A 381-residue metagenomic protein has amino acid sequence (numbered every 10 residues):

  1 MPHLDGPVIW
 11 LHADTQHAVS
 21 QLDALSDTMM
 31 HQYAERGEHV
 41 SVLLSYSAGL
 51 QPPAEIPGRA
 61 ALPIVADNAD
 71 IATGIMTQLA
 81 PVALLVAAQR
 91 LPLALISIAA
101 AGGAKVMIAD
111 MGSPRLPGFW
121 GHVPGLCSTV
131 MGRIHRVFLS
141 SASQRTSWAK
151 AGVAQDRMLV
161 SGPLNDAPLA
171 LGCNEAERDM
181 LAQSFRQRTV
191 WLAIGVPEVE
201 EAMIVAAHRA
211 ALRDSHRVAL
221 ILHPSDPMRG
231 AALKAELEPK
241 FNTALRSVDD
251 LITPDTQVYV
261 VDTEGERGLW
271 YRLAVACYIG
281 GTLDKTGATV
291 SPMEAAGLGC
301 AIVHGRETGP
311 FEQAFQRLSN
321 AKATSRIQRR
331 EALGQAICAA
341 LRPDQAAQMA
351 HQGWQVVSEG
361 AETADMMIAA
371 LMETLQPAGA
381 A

Functional and structural regions predicted by a protein language model:
M1-H3: Positively charged, low-complexity intrinsically disordered leader regions
D5-P168, P197-E198, D226: Active-site and donor-binding regions of nucleotide-sugar-utilizing enzymes
A18-Y33, L171-D249: Conserved catalytic-core segment of nucleotide-activated headgroup transferases in glycan assembly
E55-A61, L233-D262: Nucleotide-activated donor-binding/catalytic signature segment of Leloir-type glycosyltransferases, i.e., the conserved
L79-A83, P254-T286: Acidic donor-binding loop of glycosyltransferase active sites
L95, E200, E266, V290-S291 (+1 more regions): Conserved sugar-transfer catalytic core signal across GT-A, GT-B, and GT-C glycosyltransferases
I134, R272-A347, H351-Q355: Catalytic binding pocket for nucleotide-activated donors in carbohydrate/polymer assembly enzymes
E359-A381: C-terminal alpha-helical cap of glycosyltransferases
